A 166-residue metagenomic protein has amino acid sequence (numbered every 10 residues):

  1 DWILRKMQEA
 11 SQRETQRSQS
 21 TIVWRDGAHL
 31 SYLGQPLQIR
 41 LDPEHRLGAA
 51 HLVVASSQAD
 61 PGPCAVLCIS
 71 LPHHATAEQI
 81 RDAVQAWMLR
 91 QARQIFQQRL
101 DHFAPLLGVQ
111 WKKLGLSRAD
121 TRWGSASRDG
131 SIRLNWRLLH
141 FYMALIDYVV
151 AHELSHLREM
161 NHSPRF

Functional and structural regions predicted by a protein language model:
D1-Y148, L157-R165: Active-site-proximal or metal-binding-adjacent scaffold patches in catalytic folds
E153: Walker B catalytic acidic pair
